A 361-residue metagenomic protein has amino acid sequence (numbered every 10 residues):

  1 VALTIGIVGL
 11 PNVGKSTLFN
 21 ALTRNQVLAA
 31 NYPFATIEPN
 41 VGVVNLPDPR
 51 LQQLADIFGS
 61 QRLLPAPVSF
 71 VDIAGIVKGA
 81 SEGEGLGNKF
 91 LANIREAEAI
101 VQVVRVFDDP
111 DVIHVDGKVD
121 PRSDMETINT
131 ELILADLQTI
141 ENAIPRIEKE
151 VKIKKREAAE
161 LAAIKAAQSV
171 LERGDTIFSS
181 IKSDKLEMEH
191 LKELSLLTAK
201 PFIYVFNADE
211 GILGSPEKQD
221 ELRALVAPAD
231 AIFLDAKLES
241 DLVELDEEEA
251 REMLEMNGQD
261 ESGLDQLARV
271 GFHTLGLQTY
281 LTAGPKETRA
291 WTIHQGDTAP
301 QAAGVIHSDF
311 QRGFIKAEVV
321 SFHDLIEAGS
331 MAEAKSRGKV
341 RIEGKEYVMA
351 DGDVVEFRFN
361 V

Functional and structural regions predicted by a protein language model:
V1-D111, E141: Conserved G1/Walker A P-loop phosphate-binding module
A2-V8, V13, F19, R146-A350 (+1 more regions): C-terminal-of-GTPase-core extension/linker across diverse P-loop GTPases
L22-Y32, P39-V41, P49, Q53 (+14 more regions): Residue-level signal for pocket-adjacent positions within structured domains
R24, D56, A92, E96 (+4 more regions): Short, intrinsically disordered, mixed-charge
F34, D48-L51, L64-F70, E84-E98 (+7 more regions): Amphipathic alpha-helical transducer elements in NTP-driven molecular machines
T36, L86-G87, G117-D120, D220-R223: Glycine-rich, phosphate-binding/catalytic loops in enzymes
G42-P47, A74-E84, R95-E157, V170-D184 (+1 more regions): Conserved Switch II/interswitch segment of TRAFAC-class P-loop GTPases
